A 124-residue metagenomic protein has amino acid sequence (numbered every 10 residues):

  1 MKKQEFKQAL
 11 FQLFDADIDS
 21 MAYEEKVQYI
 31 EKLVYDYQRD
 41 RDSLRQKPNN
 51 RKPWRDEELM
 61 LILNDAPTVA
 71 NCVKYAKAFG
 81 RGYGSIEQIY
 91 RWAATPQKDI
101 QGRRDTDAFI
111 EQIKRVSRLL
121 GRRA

Functional and structural regions predicted by a protein language model:
M1-A124: Intrinsically disordered, low-complexity regulatory regions of eukaryotic nuclear gene-regulatory proteins
